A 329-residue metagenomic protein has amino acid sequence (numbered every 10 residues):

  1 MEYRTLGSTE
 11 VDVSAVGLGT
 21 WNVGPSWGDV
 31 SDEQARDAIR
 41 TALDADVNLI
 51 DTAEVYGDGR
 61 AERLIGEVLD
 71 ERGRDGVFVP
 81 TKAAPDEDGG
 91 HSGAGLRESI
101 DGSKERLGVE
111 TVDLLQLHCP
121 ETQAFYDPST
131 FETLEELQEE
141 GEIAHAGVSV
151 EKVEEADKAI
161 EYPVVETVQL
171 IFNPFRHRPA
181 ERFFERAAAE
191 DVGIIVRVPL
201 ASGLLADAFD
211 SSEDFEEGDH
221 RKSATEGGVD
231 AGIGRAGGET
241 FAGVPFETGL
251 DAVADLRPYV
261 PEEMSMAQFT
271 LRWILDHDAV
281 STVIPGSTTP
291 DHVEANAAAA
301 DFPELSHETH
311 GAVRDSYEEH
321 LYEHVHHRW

Functional and structural regions predicted by a protein language model:
M1-G76: N-terminal binding-site loop/beta-alpha segment at the start of enzyme catalytic domains that lines or forms
Y3, P120-H320, R328-W329: Beta/alpha (TIM)-barrel catalytic core signal, keyed to glycine-rich beta->alpha loops juxtaposed to Asp/Glu that bind
V11-V16, D46-L49, G73-V77, V109-D113 (+5 more regions): Short, well-ordered coil/turn segments that N-cap beta-strands
W21-E33, A83-A94, T122-Q123: Active-site mouth loops of central-metabolism enzymes
D29-A42, H91-L107, E151-K158: Short, acidic/polar
V30-Q34, R60, L64, H91-E98 (+3 more regions): Alpha-helix N-cap and loop-to-helix initiation/capping positions
D75-E87, L115-H118: A short, structured active-site edge motif that brings together acidic residues
K104-Y126: Active-site groove signature of glycoside hydrolases
